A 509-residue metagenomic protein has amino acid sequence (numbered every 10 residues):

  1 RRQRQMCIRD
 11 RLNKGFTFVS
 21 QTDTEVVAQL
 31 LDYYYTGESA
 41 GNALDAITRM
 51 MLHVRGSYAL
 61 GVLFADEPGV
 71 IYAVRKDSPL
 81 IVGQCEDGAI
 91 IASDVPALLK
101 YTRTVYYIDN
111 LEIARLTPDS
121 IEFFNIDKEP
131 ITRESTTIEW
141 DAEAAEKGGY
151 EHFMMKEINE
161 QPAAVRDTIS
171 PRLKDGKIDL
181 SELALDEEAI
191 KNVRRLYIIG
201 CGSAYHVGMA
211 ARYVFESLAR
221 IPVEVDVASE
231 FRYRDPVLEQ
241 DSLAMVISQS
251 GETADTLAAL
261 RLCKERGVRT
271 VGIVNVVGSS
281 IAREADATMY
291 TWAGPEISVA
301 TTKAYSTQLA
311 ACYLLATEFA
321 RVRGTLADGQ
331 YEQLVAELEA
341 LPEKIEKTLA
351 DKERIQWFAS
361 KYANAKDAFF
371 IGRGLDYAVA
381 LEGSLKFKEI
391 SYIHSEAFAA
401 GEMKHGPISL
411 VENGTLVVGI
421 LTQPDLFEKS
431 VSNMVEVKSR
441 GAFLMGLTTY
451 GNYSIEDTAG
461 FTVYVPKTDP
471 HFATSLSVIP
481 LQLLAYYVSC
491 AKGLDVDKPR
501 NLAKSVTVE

Functional and structural regions predicted by a protein language model:
R1-I8: Short, small-residue-biased leader/transition segments that mark boundaries at the very start of proteins
R9-H152, K156, E160-R194, Y233 (+3 more regions): Conserved short alpha-helical segments that host acidic/polar catalytic motifs at enzyme active sites
L52, Q161-V165, I169-Y197, A287-L416 (+1 more regions): Active-site phosphate/pyrophosphate-binding segments
A65-P68, S78-L80, E86-A89, V95-L98 (+20 more regions): Short, glycine-/Ser/Thr-/acidic-enriched flexible segments
P68-V82, Y150-M154, V165, G202-A211 (+3 more regions): Conserved phosphate/anionic-ligand binding catalytic regions in large, soluble enzymes, centered on
Y72-A73, V105-Y106, I113-R115, K147 (+10 more regions): Replace "in large, NTP-powered and nucleic-acid-processing enzymes" with "in large, NTP-powered factors and other
K128, F443, T458, T468-E509: Generic C-terminus detector
K191-A340, I420-Y464, L484, K492: Glycine-rich phosphate-binding loops that contact phosphosugars or nucleotide phosphates
